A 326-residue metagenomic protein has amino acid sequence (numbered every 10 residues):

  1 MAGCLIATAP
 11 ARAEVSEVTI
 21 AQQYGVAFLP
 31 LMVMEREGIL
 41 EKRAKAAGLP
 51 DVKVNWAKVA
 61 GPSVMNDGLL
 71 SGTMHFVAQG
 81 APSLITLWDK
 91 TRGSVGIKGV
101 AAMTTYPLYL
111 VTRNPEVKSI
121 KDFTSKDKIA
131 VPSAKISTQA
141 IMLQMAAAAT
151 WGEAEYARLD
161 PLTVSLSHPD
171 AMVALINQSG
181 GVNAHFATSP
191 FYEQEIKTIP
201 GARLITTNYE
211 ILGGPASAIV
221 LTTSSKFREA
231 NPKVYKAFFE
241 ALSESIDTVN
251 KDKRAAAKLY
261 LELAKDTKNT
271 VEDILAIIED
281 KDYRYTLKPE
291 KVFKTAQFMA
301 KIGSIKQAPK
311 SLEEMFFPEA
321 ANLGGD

Functional and structural regions predicted by a protein language model:
M1-A7: Bacterial N-terminal signal peptides
T8-A13: Sec/Tat signal peptide C-region and signal peptidase I cleavage site
E14-Y156, D160-S165, S179, N183-S189 (+1 more regions): Short, glycine-/small- and polar/acidic-enriched structural segments that line small-molecule recognition paths
L29, T104-L110, A202, S217-L221 (+2 more regions): Small-molecule pocket liners
V59-S63, A78, S133, S137-I141 (+5 more regions): Soluble non-cytosolic domains of exported or imported proteins
R92, G152, R158-D160, V164 (+1 more regions): Pocket-lining segment of extracytoplasmic ligand-binding domains
E229-K306: Secondary-structure end/capping motifs
M299-D326: Conserved C-terminal helix/tail region of periplasmic/extracytoplasmic solute-binding proteins
